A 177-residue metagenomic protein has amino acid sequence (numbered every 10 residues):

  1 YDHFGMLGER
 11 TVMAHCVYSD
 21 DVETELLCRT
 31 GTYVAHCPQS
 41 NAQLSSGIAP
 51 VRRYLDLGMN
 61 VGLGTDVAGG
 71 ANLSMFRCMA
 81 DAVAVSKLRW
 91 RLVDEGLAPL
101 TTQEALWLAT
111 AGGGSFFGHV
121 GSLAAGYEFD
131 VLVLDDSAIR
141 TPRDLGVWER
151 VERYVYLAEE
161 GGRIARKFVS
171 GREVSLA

Functional and structural regions predicted by a protein language model:
Y1, L27, Y54, M79 (+3 more regions): A generic structural signal for nonpolar/aromatic side chains embedded in well-ordered alpha-helices
Y1-G69: Active-site core of metal-dependent hydrolases
F4-M6, R52-R140: His/Asp/Glu-enriched, well-ordered alpha-helical/loop segment that forms or immediately abuts the divalent-metal
M6-L7, L27-R29, L55-D56, A124-Y127 (+2 more regions): A structural signal for short secondary-structure junctions
C16-V17, K87, S137, R172: Flexible loop residues that form catalytic and substrate-binding hotspots at small-molecule/glycan-binding clefts
A42-S45, G64-G69, L92-G96, G161-V169: Short C-terminal domain-edge/linker segments immediately following a structured domain
L44-G47, N72-M75, D144: Alpha-helix N-cap/helix-start motif
E128-A177: C-terminal cap of metal-dependent C-N hydrolases
